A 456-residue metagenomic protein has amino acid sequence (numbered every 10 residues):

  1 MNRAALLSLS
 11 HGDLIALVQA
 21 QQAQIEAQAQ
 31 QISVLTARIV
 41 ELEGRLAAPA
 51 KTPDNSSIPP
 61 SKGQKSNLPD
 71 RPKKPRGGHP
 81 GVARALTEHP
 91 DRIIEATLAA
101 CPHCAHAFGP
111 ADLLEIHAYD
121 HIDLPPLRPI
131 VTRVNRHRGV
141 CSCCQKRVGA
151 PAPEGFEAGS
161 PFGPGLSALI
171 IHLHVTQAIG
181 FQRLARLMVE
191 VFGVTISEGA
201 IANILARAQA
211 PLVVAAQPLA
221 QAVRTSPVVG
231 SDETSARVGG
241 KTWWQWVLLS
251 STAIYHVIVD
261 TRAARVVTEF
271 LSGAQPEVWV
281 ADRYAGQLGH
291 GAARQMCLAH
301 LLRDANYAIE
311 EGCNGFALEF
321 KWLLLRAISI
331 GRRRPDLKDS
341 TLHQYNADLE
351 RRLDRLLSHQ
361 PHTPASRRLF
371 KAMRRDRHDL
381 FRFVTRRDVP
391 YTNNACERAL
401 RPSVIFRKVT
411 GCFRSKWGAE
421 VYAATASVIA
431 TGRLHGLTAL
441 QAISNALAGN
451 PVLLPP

Functional and structural regions predicted by a protein language model:
M1-S160, S231, R237, A281: Short, flexible loop/hinge motifs at secondary-structure junctions
V131-P456: Catalytic center-proximal scaffold of phosphoryl-transfer enzymes
